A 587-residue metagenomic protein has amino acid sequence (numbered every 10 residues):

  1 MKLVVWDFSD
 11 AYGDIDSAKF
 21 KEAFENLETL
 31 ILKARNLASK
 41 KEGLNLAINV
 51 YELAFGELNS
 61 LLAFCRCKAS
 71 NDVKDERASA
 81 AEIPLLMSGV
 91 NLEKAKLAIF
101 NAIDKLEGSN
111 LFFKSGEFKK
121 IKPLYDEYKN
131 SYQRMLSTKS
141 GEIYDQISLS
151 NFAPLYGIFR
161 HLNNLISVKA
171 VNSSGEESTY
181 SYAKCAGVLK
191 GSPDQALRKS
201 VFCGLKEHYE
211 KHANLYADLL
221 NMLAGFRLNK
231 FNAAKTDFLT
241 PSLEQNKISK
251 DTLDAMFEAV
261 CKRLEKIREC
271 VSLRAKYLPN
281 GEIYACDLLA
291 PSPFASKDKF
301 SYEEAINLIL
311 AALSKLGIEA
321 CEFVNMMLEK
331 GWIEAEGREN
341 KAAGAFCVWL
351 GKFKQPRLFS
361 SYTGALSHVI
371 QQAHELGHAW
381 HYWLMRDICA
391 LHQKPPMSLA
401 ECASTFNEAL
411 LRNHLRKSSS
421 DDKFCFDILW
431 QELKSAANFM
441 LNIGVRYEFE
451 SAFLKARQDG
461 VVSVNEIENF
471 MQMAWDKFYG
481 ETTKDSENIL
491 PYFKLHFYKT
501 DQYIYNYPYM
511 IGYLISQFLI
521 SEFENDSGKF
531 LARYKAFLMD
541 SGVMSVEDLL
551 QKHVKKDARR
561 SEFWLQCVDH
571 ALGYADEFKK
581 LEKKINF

Functional and structural regions predicted by a protein language model:
M1-A295, K580-F587: A well-structured
I103, E127-R134, N246-K247, E282 (+6 more regions): C-terminal, non-catalytic "cap/extension" segments appended to globular domains
K235, T363-W383, S404, G512: Active-site recognition of the HExxH zinc-binding catalytic motif
Y277-L308, A312, C321, R357-L358 (+5 more regions): Long, K/E/R/D-enriched contiguous segments that form extended
D298-F300, I333-K354: Catalytic zinc-binding patch centered on the HExxH motif and its immediate surroundings that defines zinc-dependent
D298-S301, F353-A373: Short pre-active-site segment immediately N-terminal to the catalytic Zn-binding motif
I370-Q371, Y382-A409: Post-HEXXH active-site segment of zinc metalloproteases
P396-F424, E432-K434, N438, G512: Post-HExxH zinc-binding segment in Zn-dependent metallohydrolases
